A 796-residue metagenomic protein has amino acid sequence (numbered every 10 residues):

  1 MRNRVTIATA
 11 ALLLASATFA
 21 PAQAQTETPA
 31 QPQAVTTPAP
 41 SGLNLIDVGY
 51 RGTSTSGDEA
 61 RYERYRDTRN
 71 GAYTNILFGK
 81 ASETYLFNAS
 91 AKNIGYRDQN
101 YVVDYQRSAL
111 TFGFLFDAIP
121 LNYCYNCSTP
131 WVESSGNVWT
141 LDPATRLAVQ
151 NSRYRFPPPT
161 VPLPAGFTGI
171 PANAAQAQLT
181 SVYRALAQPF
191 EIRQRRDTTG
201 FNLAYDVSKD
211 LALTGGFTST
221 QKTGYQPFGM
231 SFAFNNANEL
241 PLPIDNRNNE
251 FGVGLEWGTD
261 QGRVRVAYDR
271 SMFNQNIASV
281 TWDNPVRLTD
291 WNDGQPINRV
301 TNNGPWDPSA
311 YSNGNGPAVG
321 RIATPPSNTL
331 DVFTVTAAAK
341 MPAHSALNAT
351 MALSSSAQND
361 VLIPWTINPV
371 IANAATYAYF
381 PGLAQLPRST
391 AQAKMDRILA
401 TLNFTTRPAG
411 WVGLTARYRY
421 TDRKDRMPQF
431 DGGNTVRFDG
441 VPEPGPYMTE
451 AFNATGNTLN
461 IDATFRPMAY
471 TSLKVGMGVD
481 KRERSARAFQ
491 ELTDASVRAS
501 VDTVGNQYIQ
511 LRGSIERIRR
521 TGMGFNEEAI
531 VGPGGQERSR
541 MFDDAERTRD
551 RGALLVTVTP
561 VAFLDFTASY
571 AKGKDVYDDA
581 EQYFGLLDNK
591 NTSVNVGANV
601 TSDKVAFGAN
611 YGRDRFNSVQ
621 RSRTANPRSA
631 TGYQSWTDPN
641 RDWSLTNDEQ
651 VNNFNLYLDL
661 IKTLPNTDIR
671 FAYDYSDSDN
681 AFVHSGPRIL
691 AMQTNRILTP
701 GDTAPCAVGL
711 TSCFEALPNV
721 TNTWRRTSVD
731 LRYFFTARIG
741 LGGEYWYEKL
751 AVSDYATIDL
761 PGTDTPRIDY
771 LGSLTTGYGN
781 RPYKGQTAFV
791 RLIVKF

Functional and structural regions predicted by a protein language model:
R2-Q23: Gram-negative bacterial Sec-dependent N-terminal signal peptides
T26-P38, G52-K92, Y96-F796: Gram-negative and organellar
